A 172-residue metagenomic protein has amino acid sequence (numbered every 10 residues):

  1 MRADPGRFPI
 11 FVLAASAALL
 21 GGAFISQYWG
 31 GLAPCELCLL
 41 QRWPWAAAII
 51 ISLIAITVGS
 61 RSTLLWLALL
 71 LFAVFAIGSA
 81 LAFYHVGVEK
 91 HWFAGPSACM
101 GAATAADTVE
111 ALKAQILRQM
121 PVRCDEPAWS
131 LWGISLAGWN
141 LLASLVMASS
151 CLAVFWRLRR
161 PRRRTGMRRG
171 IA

Functional and structural regions predicted by a protein language model:
M1-A47: Transmembrane alpha-helical insertion/packing segments
R2-A14, V58-S79, S149: Interfacial segments of alpha-helical transmembrane regions
A3-R7, G30-L39, G59-W66, A128-G138: Juxtamembrane loop-transmembrane helix junctions in multi-pass integral membrane proteins, especially the extracellular
A18-Q27, I77-W92, E110: C-terminal TM-helix exit segments that contain a strictly Trp-centered aromatic cap at the helix terminus
L40-A55, T104-D107: Iron-sulfur (Fe-S) cluster-binding segments and ferredoxin-like electron-carrier domains, especially [2Fe-2S]
L53-R61, L152-R159: Structural signal for the C-terminal ends of transmembrane alpha-helices and the immediately following loop
K90-S135: Extracytosolic (periplasmic/ER-lumenal) interhelical loops and adjacent juxtamembrane/interface segments of multi-pass
R118-A172: A hydrophobic membrane-anchoring alpha-helix module
